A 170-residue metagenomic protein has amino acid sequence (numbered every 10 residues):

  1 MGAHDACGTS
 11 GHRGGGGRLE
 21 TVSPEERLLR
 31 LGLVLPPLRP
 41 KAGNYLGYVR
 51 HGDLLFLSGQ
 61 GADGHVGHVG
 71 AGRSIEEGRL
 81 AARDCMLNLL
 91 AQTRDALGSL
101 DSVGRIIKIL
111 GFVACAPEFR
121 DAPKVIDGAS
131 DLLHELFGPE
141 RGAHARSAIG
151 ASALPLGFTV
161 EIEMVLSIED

Functional and structural regions predicted by a protein language model:
M1-G2, L19: Accessible peptide chain termini
G2-G14: Compositionally biased, low-complexity flexible segments
C7, G16-D170: Short, polar/acidic, helix-capping and beta-turn segments at strand->helix junctions that line the mouths
